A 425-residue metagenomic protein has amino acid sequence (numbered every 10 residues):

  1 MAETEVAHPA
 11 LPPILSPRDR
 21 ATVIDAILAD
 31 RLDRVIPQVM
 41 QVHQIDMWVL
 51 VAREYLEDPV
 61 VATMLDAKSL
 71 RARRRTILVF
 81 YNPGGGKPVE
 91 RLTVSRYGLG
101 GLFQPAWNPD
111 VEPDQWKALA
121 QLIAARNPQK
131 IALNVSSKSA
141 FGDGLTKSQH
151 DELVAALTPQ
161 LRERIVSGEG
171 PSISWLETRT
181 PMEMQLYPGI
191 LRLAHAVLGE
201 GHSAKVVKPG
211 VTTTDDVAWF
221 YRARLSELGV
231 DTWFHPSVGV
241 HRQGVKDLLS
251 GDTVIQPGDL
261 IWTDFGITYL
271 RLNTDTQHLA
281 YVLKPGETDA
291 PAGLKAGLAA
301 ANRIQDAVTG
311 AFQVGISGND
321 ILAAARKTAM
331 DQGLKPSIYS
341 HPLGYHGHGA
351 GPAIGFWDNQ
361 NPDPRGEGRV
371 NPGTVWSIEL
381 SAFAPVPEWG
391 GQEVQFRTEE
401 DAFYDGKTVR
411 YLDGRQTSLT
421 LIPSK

Functional and structural regions predicted by a protein language model:
A2-K425: Active-site neighborhoods and metal-handling regions in enzymes and metal-associated proteins
